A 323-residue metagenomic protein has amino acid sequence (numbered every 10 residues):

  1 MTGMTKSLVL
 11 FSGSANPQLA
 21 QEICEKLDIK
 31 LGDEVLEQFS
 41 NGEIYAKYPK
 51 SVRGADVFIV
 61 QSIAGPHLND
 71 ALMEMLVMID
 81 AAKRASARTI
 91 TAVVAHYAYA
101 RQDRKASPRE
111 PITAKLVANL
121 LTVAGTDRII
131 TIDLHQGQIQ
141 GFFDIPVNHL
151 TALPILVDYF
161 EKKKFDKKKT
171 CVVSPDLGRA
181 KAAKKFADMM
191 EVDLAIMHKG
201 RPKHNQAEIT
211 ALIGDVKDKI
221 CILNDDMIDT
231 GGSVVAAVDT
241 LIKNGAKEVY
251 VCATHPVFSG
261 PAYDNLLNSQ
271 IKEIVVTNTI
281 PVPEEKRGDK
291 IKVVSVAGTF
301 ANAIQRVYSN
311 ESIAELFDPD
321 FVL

Functional and structural regions predicted by a protein language model:
M1-L323: PRPP-associated nucleotide enzymes
